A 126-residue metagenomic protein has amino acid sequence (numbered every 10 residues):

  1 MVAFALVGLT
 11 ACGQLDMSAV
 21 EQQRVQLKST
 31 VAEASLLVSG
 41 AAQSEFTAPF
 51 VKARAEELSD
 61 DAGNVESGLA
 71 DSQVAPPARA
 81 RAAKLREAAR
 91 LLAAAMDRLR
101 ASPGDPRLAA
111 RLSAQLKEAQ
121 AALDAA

Functional and structural regions predicted by a protein language model:
M1-G13: Sec-dependent bacterial lipoprotein signal peptides
L6, L91-A93, L108: Helix-centric, low-specificity signal for extended rod-like, repetitive segments
V7-T10, L37-V38, A109: Compositionally biased amphipathic helical and low-complexity segments enriched in hydrophobic
A19-D97, Q115, A119-A122: Alpha-helical segments in soluble extracytoplasmic regions
D97-P106: Membrane-helix boundary connector in multi-pass membrane proteins
P106-A126: Low-complexity, S/T/G/P-rich flexible repeat/linker segments used as non-globular hinges and stalks within
